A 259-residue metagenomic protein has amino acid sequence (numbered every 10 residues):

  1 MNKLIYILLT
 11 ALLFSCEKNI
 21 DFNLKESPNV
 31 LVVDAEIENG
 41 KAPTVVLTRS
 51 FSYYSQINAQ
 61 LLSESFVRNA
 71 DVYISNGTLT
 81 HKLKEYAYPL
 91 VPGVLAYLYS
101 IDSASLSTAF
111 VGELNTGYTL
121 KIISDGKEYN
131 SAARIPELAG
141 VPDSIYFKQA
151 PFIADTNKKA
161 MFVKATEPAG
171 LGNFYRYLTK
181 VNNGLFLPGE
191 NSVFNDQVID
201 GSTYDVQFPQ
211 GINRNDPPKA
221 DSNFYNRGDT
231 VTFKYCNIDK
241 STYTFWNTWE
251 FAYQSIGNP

Functional and structural regions predicted by a protein language model:
N2-I7: Sec-dependent signal peptide recognition, specifically the positively charged N-region followed immediately by
L12-S15: C-terminal motif of bacterial Sec signal peptides marking the signal peptidase cleavage site
E17-P259: A sequence/structural signal for flexible, mid-protein segments enriched in small/helix-disrupting residues
